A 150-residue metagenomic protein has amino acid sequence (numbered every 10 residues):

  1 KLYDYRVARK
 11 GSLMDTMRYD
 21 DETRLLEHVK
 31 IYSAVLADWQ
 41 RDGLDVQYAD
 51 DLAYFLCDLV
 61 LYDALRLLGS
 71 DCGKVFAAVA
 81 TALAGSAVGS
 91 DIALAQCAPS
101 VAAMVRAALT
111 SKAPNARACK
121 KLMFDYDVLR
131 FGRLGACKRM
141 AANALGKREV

Functional and structural regions predicted by a protein language model:
K1, Y5-V7, A64, V128 (+1 more regions): Intrinsically disordered, low-complexity regions enriched in small/polar residues
Y3-R9, D15-V46, G69-G89: Catalytic core of nucleotide-sugar-dependent glycosyltransferases
S12-D15, V60, A64, M104-A108: Short alpha-helical interface elements
G43-L52, D91-A95: Short, surface-exposed acidic
D50-R66: Amphipathic alpha-helical repeat scaffolds of TPR domains
G69-V150: Membrane-interface aromatic/basic loop that binds lipid-linked glycans or pyrophosphate carriers, typified by
